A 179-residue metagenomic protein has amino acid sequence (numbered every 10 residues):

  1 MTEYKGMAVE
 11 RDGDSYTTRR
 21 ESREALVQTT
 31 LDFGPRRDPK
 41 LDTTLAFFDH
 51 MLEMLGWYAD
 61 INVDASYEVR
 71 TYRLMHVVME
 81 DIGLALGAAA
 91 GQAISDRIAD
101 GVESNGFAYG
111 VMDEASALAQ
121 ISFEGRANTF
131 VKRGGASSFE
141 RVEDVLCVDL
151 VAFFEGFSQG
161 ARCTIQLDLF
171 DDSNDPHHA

Functional and structural regions predicted by a protein language model:
M1-A179: Structural preference for solvent-exposed beta-strand-turn elements and adjacent flexible terminal/loop segments within
